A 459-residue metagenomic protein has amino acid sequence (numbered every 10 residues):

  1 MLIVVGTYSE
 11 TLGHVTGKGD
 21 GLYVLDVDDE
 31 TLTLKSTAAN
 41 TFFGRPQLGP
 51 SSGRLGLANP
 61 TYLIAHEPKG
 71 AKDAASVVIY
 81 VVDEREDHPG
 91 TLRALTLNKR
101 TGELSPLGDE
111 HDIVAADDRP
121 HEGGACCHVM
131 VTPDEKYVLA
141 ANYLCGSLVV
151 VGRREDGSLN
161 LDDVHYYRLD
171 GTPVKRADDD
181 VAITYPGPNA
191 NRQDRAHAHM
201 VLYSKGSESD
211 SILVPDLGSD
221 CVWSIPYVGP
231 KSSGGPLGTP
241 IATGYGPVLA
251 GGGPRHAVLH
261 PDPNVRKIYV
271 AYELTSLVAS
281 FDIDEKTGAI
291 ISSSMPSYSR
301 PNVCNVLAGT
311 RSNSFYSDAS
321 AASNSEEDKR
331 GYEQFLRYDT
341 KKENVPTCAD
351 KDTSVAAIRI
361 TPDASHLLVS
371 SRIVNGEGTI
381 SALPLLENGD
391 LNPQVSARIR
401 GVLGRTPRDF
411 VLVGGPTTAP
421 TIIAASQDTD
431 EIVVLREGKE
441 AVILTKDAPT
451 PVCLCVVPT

Functional and structural regions predicted by a protein language model:
M1, P68-G70, A75-V77, D134-K136 (+4 more regions): Short coil/turn segments that connect the beta-strands within blades of beta-propeller domains
V5-S9, T16, V81-R85, A140-Y143 (+5 more regions): Conserved beta-strand positions in repeat-built beta-propeller and related beta-rich domains
V24-L34, A94-L104, V150-D162, I225-L237 (+3 more regions): Short loop/turn segments immediately following beta-strands, especially the blade-tip and inter-blade linker loops
K35-E135: Blade-loop segments of beta-propeller domains
N40-Q47, S51-G56, H111-H121, A190-Q193 (+4 more regions): Surface loop/turn motifs at the tips and blade-to-blade linkers of beta-strand repeat domains
E103-M200: Asp-box/WD-like beta-propeller blade repeats and closely related beta-sheet repeat scaffolds
A349-A424: Loop/turn-rich, solvent-exposed surfaces of beta-rich toroidal or solenoidal domains
